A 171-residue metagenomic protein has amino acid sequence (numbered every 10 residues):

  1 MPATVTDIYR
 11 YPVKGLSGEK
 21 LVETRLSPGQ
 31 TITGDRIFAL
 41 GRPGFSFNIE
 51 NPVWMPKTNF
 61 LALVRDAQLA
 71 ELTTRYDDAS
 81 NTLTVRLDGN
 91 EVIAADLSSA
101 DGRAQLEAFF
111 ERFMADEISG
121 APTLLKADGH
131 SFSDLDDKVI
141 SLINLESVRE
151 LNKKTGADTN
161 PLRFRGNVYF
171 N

Functional and structural regions predicted by a protein language model:
M1-N171: Electropositive, beta-rich accessory/interaction domains or terminal extensions that provide binding surfaces
